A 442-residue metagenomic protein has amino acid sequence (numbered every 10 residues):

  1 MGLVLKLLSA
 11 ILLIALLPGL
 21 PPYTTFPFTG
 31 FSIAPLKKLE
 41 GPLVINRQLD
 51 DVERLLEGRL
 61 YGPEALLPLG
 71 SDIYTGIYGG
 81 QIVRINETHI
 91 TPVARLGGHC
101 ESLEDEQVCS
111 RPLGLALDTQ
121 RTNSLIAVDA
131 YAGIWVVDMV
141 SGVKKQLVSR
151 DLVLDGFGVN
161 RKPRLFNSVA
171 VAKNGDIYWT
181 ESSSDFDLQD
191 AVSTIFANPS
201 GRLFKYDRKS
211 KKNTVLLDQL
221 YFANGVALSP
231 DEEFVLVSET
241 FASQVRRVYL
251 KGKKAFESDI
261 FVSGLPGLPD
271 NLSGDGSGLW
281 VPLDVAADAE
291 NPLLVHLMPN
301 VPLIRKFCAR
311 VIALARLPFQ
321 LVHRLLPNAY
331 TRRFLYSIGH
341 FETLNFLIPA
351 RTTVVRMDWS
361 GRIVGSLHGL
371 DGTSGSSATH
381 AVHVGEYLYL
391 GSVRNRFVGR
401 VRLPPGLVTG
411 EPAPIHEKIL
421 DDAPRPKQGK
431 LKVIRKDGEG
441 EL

Functional and structural regions predicted by a protein language model:
I14-V52, R351-S360: Blade/loop signatures of beta-propeller domains
R54-R59, A94-G98, L103-V108, L147-K162 (+4 more regions): Surface loop/turn motifs at the tips and blade-to-blade linkers of beta-strand repeat domains
R59, I73-G79, V108, L117-T119 (+9 more regions): Conserved beta-strand positions in repeat-built beta-propeller and related beta-rich domains
P68-S71, L117-T122, V171-N174, P230-E232 (+2 more regions): Residue-level detector of Asp-centered blade-edge/turn motifs that repeat once per structural unit in beta-propeller
E101-R111, T119, S124, V128-T194 (+1 more regions): Asp-box/WD-like beta-propeller blade repeats and closely related beta-sheet repeat scaffolds
P269-G369: Loop/turn-rich, solvent-exposed surfaces of beta-rich toroidal or solenoidal domains
W280-D288, S376-G429, V433-L442: Blade-level signature of beta-propeller repeat domains, shared across WD40, Kelch, NHL, RCC1 and BNR/Asp-box propellers
